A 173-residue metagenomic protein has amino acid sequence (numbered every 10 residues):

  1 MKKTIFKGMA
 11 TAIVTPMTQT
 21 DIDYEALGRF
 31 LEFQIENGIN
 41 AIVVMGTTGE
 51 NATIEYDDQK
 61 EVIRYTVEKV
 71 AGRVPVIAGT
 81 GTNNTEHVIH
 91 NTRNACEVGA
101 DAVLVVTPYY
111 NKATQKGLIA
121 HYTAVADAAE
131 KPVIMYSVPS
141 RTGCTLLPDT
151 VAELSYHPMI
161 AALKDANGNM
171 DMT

Functional and structural regions predicted by a protein language model:
K2-T11, T15-T145: Active-site beta->alpha loop and helix N-cap motifs at the rims of alpha/beta catalytic domains
D127-A128, R141-T173: Catalytic alpha/beta core domains of metabolic enzymes, predominantly
